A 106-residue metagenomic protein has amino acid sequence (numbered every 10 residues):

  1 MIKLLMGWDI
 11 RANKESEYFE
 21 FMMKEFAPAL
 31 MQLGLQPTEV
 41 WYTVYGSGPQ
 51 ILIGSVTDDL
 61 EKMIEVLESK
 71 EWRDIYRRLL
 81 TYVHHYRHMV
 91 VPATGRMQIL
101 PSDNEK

Functional and structural regions predicted by a protein language model:
I2-D9, T38-K70, M89, E105: Short, well-ordered beta-strand segments in beta-rich or mixed alpha/beta enzyme and ligand-binding folds
D9-F21: Short, surface-exposed ligand-recognition loops at beta-strand->loop->(often short) alpha-helix junctions that present
K14-S16, E61-M63, R96: Residue-level signal for secondary-structure boundary sites
E20-T38, V56-P92: An amphipathic, aromatic/His-enriched active-site/gating alpha helix that lines ligand/cofactor pockets
V91-K106: Short, low-order "capping/linker" segments at domain edges
